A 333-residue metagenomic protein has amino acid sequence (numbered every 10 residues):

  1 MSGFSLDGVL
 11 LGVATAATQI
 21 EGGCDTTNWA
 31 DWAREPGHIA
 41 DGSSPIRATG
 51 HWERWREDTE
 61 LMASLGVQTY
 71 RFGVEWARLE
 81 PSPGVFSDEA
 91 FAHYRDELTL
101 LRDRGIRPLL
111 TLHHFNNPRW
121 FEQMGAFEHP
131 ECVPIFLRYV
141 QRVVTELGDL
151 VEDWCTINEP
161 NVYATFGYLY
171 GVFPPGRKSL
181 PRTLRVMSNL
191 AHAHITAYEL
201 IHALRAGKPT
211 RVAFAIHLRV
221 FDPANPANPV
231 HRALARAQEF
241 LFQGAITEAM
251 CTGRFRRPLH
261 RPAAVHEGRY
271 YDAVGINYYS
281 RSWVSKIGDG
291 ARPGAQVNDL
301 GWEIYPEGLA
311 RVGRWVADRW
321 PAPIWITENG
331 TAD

Functional and structural regions predicted by a protein language model:
M1-I39, P83, A92-D333: Active-site region of glycoside hydrolase catalytic domains
G8-L10, W52, T69: A common structural microfeature
A30-L61, L65: Aromatic- and Gly/Pro-rich amphipathic surface segment
P45, W52, P81-G84, D299: Short, flexible active-site loop motifs that bind/organize anionic cofactors or intermediates
G50-E57, L65, V74, E89-D96 (+1 more regions): Generic alpha-helix structural propensity
R54-E75, R107, R269-V274: Catalytic domains of carbohydrate-active enzymes, especially glycoside hydrolases
V74-D88: Glycine-rich, proline-tolerant flexible connector loops at the mouths of alpha/beta enzymes
